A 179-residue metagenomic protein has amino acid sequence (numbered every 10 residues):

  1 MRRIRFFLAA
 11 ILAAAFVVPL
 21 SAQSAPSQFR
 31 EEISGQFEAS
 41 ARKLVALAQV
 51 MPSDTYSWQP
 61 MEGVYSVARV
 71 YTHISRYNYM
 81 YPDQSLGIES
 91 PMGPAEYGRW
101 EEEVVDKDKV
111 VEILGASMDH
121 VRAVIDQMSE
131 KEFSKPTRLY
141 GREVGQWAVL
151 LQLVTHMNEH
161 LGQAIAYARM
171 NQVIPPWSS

Functional and structural regions predicted by a protein language model:
M1-I11: Bacterial N-terminal signal peptides that target proteins for export
A14-A22: C-terminal segment of classical bacterial N-terminal signal peptides
Q23-R30: Cleaved targeting-peptide boundary
S34-E38, R42-V45, T55-G98, R138-S179: Short, contiguous alpha-helical
K43, L47-A48, D54, H120 (+1 more regions): Well-ordered alpha-helical scaffold segments within catalytic/enzyme domains
V50, H73-I74, Q127: Conserved catalytic core of Hanks-type protein kinase domains
E101-T137, G145-E159: Acidic/histidine-rich alpha-helical segments that form the ligand environment of transition-metal centers
